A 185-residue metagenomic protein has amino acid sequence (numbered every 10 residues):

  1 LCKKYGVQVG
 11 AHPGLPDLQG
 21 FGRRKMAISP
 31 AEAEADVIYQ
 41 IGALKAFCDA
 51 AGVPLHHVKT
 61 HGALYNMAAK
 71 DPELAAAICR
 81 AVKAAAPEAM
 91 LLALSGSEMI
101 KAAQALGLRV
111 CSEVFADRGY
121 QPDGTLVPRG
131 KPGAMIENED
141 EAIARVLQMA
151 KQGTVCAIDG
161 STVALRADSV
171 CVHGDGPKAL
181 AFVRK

Functional and structural regions predicted by a protein language model:
K3-V9, D49-H56, P87-A89, L108 (+1 more regions): Short, well-ordered coil/turn segments that N-cap beta-strands
H12, V58, V172: Conserved, mostly hydrophobic/aromatic
L18-T60: Glycine/small-residue-rich loop that forms an oxyanion/phosphate-binding "nest" at active or ligand-binding sites
Q19-E34, A68-D71, A85, T125-E137: Glycine-rich tight-turn/loop motif centered on a GG-T
M67-A68, A86-S95: Catalytic beta/alpha-barrel core
D71-A77: Charged helix-capping and loop-helix junction motifs
G96-T154: Active-site rim beta-loop-alpha module in soluble metabolic enzymes
Q148, A179-K185: C-terminal helical cap(s) of enzyme catalytic domains, especially alpha/beta-barrels
